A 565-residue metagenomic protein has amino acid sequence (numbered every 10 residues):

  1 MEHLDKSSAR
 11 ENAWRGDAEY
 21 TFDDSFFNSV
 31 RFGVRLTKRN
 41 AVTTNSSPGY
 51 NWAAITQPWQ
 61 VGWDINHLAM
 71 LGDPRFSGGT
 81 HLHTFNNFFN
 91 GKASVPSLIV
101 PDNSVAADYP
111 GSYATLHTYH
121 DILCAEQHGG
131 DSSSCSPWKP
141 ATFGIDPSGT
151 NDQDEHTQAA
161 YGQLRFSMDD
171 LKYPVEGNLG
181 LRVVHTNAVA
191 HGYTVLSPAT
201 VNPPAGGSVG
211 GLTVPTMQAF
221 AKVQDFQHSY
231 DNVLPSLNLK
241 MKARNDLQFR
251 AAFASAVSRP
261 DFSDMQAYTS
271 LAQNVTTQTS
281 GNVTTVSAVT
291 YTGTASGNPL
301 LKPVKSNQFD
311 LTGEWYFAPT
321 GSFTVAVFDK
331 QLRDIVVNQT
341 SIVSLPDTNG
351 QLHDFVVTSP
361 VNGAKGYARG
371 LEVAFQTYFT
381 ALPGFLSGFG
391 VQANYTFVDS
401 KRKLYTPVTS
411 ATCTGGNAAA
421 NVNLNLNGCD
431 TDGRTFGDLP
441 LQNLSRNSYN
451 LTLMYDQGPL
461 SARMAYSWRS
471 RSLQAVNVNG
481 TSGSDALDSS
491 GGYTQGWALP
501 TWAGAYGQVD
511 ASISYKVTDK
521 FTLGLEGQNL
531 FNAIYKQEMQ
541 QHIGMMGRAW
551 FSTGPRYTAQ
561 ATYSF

Functional and structural regions predicted by a protein language model:
M1, W52-S77, T118, L123-G144 (+6 more regions): Solvent-exposed loop segments that connect transmembrane elements
K6, R10-N12, Y20-F22, V34-V42 (+12 more regions): Transmembrane beta-strands of outer-membrane beta-barrel pores
G16-Y20, A160-F166, L237-M241, L311-W315 (+7 more regions): Residues on the lipid-exposed face of transmembrane beta-strands in outer-membrane beta-barrel proteins
T21-V30, N45, D169-G177, D246 (+4 more regions): Short loop/turn motifs that connect adjacent beta-strands in outer-membrane beta-barrel proteins
N28-V34, V175-L181, F249-A251, F323-V325 (+7 more regions): Transmembrane beta-strands of outer-membrane beta-barrel proteins
A54, S467-D488, A503-Y506, S514-F565: C-terminal beta-signal and adjacent terminal beta-strands/loops of Gram-negative outer-membrane beta-barrel proteins
V257-T324, K330-L332, L352-F379, L441-N447 (+2 more regions): Outer-membrane beta-barrel signature, preferentially recognizing the C-terminal barrel domain of Gram-negative
F328-L332, V336, S341-V343, D347-V478 (+1 more regions): Gram-negative outer-membrane beta-barrel transporters
